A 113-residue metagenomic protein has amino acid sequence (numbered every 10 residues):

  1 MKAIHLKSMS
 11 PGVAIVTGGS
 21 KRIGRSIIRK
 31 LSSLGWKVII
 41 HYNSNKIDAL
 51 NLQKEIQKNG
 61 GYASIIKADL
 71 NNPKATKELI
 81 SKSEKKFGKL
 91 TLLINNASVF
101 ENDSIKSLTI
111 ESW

Functional and structural regions predicted by a protein language model:
V13, G18-R22: Conserved glycine-rich cofactor-binding loop
V13, T91-L92: Conserved catalytic-site loops of classical short-chain dehydrogenases/reductases
L31: Aromatic pocket-lining residues of Rossmann-like dinucleotide-binding sites
L34-N51: Conserved glycine-rich Rossmann-like NAD(P)H-binding loop of the short-chain dehydrogenase/reductase
K46-I47, K67-L79, I110: The beta1-alpha1 cofactor-binding region of Rossmann-like NAD(H)/NADP(H)-dependent oxidoreductases
I56-N72: Rossmann-fold cofactor-recognition segment
N96-E101: Conserved NAD(P)H cofactor-binding loop of Rossmann-fold oxidoreductase domains
S104-I105, S112-W113: Substrate-binding pocket helix/loop in short-chain dehydrogenase/reductase
